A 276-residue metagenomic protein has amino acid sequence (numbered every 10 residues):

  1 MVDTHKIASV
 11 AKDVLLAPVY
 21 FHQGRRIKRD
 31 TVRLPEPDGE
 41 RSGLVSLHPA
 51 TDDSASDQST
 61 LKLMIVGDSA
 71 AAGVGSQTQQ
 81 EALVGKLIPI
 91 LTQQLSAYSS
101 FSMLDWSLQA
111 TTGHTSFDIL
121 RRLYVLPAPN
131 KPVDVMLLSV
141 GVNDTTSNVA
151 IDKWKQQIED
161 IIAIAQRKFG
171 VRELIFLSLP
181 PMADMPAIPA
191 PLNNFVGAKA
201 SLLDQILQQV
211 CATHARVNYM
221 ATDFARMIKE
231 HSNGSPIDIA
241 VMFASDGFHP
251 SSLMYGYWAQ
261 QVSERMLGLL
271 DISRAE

Functional and structural regions predicted by a protein language model:
M1-M64, L267-L269, A275-E276: N-terminal secretory targeting modules
K62-M64, A70-Q156: Conserved SGNH/GDSL esterase-like catalytic core that processes O-acyl groups on lipids and polysaccharides
S116, L120, K155, E159 (+1 more regions): Short, amphipathic alpha-helical "lid/cap" segments that border enzyme active or binding sites
S139, L177-S178: Alpha/beta-hydrolase-fold catalytic nucleophile elbow
F169-E173: A short helix->loop->beta-strand "cap" motif at the edges of active sites that frequently abuts
D184-A221: Substrate-gating cap/lid alpha-helix
K229-V241: Short, flexible, mixed-charge acidic loops at enzyme active sites
A240-E276: Histidine-centered active-site loop/cap adjacent to the catalytic His in serine esterases/O-acetyl transfer systems
